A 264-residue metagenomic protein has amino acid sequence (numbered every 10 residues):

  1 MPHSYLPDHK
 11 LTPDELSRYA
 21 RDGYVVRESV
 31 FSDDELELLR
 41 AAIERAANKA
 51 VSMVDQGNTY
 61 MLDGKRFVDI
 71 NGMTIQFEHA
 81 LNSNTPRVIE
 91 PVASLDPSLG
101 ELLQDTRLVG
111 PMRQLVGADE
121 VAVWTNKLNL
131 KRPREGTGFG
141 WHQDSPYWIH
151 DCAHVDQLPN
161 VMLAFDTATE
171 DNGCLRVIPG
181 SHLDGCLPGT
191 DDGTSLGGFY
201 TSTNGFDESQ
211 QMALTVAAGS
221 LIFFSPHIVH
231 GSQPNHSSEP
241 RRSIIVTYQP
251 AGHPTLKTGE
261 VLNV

Functional and structural regions predicted by a protein language model:
M1-R21, E28-W141, G259, N263: Non-heme Fe(II)-dependent double-stranded beta-helix
P2-Y5, L38, A47-K49, M53-K65 (+5 more regions): Non-heme Fe(II)/2-oxoglutarate
V26-E28, S225: Phosphate-binding beta-loop-alpha motif at adenosine-nucleotide cofactor sites
D33, Y147, H230: Glycine-rich nucleotide phosphate-binding loop and flanking beta-alpha elements of Rossmann-like dinucleotide-binding
L95, W124, Q157-P159, D171-G173 (+1 more regions): Residues that flank catalytic or metal-binding motifs in active/ligand-binding sites
D96-E101, F206-M212, G231-Q233: Active-site rim elements
G110-R113, E135-A213, H253-V261: Catalytic core of non-heme Fe(II) oxygenases with the double-stranded beta-helix
N126-L128, V161-L163, I244-Y248: A structural signal for short, well-ordered beta-strand segments
